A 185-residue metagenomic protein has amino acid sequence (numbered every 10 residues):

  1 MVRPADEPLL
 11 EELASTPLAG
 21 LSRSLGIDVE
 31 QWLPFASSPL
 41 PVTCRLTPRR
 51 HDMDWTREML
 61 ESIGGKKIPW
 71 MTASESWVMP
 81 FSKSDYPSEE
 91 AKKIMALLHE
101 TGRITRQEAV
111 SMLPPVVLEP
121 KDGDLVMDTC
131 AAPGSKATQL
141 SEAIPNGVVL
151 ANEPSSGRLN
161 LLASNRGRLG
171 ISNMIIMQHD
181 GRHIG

Functional and structural regions predicted by a protein language model:
M1-G185: S-adenosylmethionine
